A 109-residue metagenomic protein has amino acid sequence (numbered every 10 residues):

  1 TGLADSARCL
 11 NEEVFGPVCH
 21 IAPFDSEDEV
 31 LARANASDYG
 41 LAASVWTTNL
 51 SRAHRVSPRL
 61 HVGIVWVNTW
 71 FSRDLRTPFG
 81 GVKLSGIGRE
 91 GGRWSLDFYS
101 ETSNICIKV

Functional and structural regions predicted by a protein language model:
T1-V109: Conserved C-terminal structural/oligomerization subdomain of aldehyde/semialdehyde dehydrogenase
